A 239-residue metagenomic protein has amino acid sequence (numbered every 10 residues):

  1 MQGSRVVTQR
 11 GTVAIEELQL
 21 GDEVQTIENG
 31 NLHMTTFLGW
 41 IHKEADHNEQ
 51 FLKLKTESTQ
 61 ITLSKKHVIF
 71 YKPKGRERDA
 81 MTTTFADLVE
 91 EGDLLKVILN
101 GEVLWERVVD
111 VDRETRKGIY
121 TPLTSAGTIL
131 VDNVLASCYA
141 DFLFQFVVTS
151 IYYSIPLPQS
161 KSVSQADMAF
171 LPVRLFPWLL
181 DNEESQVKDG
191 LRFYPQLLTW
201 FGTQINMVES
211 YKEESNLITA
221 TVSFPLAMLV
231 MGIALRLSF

Functional and structural regions predicted by a protein language model:
M1-F239: HINT superfamily self-processing domains
